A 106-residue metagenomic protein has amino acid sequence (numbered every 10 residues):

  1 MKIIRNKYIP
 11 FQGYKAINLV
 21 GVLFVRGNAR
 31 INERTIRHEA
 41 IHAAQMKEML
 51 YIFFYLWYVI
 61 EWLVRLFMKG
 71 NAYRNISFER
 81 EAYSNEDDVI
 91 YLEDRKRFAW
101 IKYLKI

Functional and structural regions predicted by a protein language model:
M1-I3, R30, H38: Short linear motifs at secondary-structure transitions and domain/linker junctions
K2-Y14, L50-I106: Metalloprotease/metallohydrolase-associated module, dominated by Zn2+-dependent proteases
R5, N18-G21, H38, V64: Generic, low-specificity signal for short hydrophobic/alpha-helical stretches with a mild N-terminal bias, encompassing
G13-I36: Short pre-active-site segment immediately N-terminal to the catalytic Zn-binding motif
G27, A44-Q45, E86: Activation segment
I31, K47-Y51: Membrane-helix interface segments
R34-M46, A82: Active-site recognition of the HExxH zinc-binding catalytic motif
